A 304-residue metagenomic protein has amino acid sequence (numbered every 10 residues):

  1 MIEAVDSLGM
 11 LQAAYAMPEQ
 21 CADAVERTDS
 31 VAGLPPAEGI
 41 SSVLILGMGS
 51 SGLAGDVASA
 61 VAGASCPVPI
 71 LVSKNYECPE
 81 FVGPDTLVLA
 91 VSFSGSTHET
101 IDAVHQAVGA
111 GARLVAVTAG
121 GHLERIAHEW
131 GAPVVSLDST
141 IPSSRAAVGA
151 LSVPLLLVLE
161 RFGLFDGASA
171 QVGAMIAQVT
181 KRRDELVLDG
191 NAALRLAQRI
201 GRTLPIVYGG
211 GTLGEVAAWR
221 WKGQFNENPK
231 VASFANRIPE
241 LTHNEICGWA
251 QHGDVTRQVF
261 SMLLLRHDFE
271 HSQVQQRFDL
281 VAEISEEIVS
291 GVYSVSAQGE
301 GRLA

Functional and structural regions predicted by a protein language model:
I2, D6-A13, S50, A54 (+6 more regions): Catalytic cores of large soluble enzymes that bind and process phosphate-bearing ligands
D6-A16, Q20, V25-L34, E38-I40 (+2 more regions): Active-site phosphate/pyrophosphate-binding segments
E38-K181, Q198, H267-D268, D279-E286: Glycine-rich phosphate-binding loops that contact phosphosugars or nucleotide phosphates
S42, P69, A112-R113, L204 (+2 more regions): Residues at the starts of beta-strands that form the adenosine-phosphate
V72-K74, V231-T242, G291-G301: A generic structural motif
E129-T140, R199-I206, S290-R302: Short amphipathic alpha-helical segments and their helix-coil junctions
C247-A304: C-terminal active-site/capping subdomain that shapes the small-molecule cofactor and substrate pocket of enzyme
